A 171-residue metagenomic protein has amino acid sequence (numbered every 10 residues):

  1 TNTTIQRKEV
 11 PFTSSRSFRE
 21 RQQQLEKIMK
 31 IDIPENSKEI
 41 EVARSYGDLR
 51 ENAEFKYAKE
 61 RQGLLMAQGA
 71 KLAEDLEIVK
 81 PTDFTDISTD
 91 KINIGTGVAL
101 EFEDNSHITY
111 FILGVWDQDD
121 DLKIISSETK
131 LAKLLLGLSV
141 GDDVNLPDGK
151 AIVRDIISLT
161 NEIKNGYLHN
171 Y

Functional and structural regions predicted by a protein language model:
T1-A70, D75, I163-Y171: Helix-rich terminal scaffold detector
T4, E35, E41, F84 (+2 more regions): Residue-level detector of functional hotspots within protein domains
D48, G63-A67, T82, A99-L100 (+1 more regions): Short amphipathic alpha-helical patches
E74-S88: Active-site phosphate-binding and catalytic loops of NTP-dependent enzymes
I78, V115-D117, D155-Y171: Short, compositionally biased
D86-A151, I157-S158: Non-DNA-binding regulatory cores of transcription-related proteins, predominantly C-terminal effector-binding
